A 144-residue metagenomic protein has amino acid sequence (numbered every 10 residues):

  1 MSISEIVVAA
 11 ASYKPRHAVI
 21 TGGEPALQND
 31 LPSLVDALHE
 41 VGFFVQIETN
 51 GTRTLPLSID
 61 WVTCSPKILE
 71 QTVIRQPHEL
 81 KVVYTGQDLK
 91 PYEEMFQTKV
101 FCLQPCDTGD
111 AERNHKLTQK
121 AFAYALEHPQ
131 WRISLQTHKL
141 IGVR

Functional and structural regions predicted by a protein language model:
M1-I59: Conserved Radical SAM active-site core
I3, V82-E94: Glycine-rich S-adenosyl-L-methionine
A18, P77-K81, T98-L103: Hydrophobic beta-strand segments of well-ordered beta-sheets in folded domains
G23-P25, N50-T52, K67, T85 (+2 more regions): Active-site beta-loop-alpha junctions enriched in small/polar residues
E24, I47, S65, L80 (+1 more regions): Conserved, mostly hydrophobic/aromatic
D30-A37, Q76, K90-M95, K120: A short acidic, amphipathic alpha-helical/loop segment
R53-D60, E70-Q76, K90-Q97: Short loop/helix-cap segments at secondary-structure boundaries that form the rim of catalytic
K90-R144: Auxiliary Fe-S-binding modules of radical SAM enzymes
